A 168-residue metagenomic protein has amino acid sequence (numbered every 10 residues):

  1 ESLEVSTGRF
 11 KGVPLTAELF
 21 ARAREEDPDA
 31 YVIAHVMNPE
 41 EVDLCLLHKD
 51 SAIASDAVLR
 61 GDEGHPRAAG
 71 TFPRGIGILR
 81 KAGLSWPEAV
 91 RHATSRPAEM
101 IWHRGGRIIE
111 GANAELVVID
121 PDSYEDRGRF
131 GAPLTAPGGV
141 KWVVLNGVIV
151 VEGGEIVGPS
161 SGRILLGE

Functional and structural regions predicted by a protein language model:
E1-G83: Active-site neighborhoods of metal-dependent hydrolases
G12, A69-G70, G106, R129 (+2 more regions): Glycine-centered flexibility motif
R24, R80, T94-P97, I101: Structural signal for hydrophobic packing residues in well-ordered secondary-structure cores of soluble enzyme domains
V32-V36, V42, S85-E88, A98-L134: Acidic, glycine-enriched loop/beta-strand segments at the rims of small-molecule binding/catalytic pockets
D43-D50, S55-D56, A114-R163: C-terminal cap of metal-dependent C-N hydrolases
F72, V90-T94: N-terminal alpha-helical segment
W86-R91, V151-E152: Acidic/polar loop patches that form or flank catalytic/metal-binding clefts of enzymes that bind anionic ligands
L165-E168: Short, solvent-exposed cationic patches
